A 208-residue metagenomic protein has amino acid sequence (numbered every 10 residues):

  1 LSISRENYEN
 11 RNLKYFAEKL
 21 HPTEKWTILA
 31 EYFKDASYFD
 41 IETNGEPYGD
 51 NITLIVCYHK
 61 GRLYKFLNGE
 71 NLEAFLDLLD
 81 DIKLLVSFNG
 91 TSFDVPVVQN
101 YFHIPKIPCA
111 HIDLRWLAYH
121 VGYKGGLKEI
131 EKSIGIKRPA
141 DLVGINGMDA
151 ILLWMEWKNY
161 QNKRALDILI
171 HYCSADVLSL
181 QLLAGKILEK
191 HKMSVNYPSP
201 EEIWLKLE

Functional and structural regions predicted by a protein language model:
L1-E208: DEDD superfamily 3′-5′ metal-dependent exonuclease/proofreading module
